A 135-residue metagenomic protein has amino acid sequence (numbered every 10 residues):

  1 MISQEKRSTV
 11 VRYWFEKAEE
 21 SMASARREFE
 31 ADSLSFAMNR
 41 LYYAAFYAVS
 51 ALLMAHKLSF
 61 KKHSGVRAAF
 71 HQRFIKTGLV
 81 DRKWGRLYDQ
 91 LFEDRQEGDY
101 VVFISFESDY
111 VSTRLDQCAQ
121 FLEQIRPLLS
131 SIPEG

Functional and structural regions predicted by a protein language model:
M1-G135: Terminal alpha-helical segments
